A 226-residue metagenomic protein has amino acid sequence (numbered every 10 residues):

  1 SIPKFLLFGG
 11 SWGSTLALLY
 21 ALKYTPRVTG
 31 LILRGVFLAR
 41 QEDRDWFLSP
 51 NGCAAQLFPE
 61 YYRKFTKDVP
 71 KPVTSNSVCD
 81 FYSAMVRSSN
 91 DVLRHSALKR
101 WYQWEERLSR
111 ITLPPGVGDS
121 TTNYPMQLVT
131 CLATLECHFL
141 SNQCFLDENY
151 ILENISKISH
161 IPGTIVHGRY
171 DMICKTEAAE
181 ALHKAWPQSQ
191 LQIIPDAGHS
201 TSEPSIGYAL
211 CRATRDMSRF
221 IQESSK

Functional and structural regions predicted by a protein language model:
I2-W12: Alpha/beta-hydrolase fold nucleophile elbow
L7-G9, R34, V166: Short beta-strand immediately N-terminal to the catalytic nucleophile in serine-hydrolase-like folds
S14-T25, L31: Short glycine-enriched nucleophile-adjacent loop and the immediately C-terminal alpha-helix near the catalytic center
P26-Y82: A catalytic-pocket lid/entrance helix-loop region that shapes and gates access to the active site across common
H138-I155: Active-site nucleophile elbow and catalytic-triad environment of alpha/beta-hydrolase enzymes
I158-S159, I165-H167, D171: Short beta-strand/loop motif that positions the catalytic acidic residue of the alpha/beta-hydrolase fold
M172-A178: Conserved alpha/beta-hydrolase "acid-adjacent" motif
S189-K226: Catalytic active-site module of serine/aspartate enzymes centered on a nucleophile-bearing elbow/loop
